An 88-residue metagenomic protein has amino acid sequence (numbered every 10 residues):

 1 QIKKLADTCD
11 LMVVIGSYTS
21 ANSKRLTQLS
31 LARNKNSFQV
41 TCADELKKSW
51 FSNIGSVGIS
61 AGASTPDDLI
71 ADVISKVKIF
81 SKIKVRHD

Functional and structural regions predicted by a protein language model:
Q1, N22-R25, K48, S56-I59 (+1 more regions): C-terminal interaction appendages of subunits in large macromolecular complexes
K4-L11, S17-S49, S56: A C-terminal functional module that forms or caps the active site or interfaces directly with catalytic machinery
